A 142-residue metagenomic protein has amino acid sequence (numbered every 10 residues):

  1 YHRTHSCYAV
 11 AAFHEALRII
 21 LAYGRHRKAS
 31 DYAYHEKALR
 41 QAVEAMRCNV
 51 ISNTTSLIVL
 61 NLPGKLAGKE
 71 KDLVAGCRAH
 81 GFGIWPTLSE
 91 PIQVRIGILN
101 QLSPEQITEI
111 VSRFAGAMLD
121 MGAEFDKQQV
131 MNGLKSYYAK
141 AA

Functional and structural regions predicted by a protein language model:
Y1-A42, K140: Active-site C-terminal subdomain of aminotransferase-like
L21, R78-G81, A115, Y138 (+1 more regions): Generic secondary-structure transition motif, activating predominantly at the C-termini of alpha-helices
L39, S103, G122, Y137-K140: Alpha-helix boundary/capping detector
E44-K127: Conserved C-terminal alpha-helix-loop-beta "cap" of PLP-dependent enzymes that closes/shapes the active-site mouth
K127-A142: A short, charged, Gly/Pro-tolerant segment at domain boundaries
